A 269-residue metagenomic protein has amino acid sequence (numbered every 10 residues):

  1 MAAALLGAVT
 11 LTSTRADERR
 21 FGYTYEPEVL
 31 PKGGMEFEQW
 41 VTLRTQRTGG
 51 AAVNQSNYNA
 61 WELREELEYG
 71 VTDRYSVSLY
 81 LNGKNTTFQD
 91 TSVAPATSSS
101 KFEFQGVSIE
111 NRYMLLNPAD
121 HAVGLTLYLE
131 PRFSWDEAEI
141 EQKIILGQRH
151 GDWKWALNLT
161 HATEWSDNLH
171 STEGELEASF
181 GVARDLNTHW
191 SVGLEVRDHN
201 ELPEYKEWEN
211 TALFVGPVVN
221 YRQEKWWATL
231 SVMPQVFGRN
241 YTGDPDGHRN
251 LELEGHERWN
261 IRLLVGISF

Functional and structural regions predicted by a protein language model:
M1-R20: Cleavable N-terminal export/targeting peptides
T14-F269: Transmembrane beta-barrel domains of Gram-negative outer membranes and organellar outer membranes
